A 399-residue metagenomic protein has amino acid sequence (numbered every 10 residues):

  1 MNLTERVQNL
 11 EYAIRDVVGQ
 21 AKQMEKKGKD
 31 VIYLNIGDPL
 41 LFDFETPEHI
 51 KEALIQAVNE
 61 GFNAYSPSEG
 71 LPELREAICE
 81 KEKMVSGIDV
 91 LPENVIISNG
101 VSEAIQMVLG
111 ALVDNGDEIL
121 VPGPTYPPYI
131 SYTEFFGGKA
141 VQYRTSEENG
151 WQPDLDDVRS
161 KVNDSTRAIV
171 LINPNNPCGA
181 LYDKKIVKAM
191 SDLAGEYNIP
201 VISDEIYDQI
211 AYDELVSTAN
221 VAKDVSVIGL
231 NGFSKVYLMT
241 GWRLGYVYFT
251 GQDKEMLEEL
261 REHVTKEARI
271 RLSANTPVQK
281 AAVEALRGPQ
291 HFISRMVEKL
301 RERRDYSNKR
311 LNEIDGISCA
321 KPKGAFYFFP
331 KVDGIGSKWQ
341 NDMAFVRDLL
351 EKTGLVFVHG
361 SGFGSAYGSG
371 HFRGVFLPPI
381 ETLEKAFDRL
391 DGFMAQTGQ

Functional and structural regions predicted by a protein language model:
L3-G100, M107, S273, A285-G288 (+1 more regions): N-terminal small-domain helix-loop-helix segment of the aminotransferase-like
M24-K27, F136, E196-Y197, V225 (+2 more regions): Helix C-cap/helix->beta junction micro-motif
K51, K223-R301, N308-K309, F393-M394: Conserved core segment of the aminotransferase class I/II
E80, M84, R159-S160, K338-W339 (+2 more regions): PLP-dependent enzyme catalytic core of the Aspartate aminotransferase-like
D89-V95, N115-E118, S165, D224-V227: Short acidic capping loops at alpha-helix termini that bridge into adjacent secondary structure
A111-T133: Conserved PLP-anchoring active-site segment centered on the Schiff-base-forming lysine
V141, S146-V216: Active-site phosphate-binding strand-loop segment of PLP-dependent enzymes
V283, K299-N308, C319-D333: Conserved glycine-rich beta-strand-loop-beta hairpin in the small C-terminal domain of fold type I
